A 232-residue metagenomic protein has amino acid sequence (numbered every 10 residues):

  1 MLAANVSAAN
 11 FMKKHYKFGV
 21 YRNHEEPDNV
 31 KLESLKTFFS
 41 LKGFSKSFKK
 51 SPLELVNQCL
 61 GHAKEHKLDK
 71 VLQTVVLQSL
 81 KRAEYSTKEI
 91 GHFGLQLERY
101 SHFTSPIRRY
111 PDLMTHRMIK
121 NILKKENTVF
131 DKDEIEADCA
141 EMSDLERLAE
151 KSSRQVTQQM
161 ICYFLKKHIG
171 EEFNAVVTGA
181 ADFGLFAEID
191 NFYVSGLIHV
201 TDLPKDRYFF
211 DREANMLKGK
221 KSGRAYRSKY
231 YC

Functional and structural regions predicted by a protein language model:
M1-N191, L197-K218, R224-C232: Append "with occasional cross-activation on large, charged helical scaffolds in nucleic-acid assemblies
